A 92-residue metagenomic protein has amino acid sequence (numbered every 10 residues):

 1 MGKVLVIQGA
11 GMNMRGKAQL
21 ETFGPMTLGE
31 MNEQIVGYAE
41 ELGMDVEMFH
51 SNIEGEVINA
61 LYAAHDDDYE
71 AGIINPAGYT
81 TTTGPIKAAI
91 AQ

Functional and structural regions predicted by a protein language model:
M1-V4: Extreme N-terminal starter segment of soluble prokaryotic enzymes
M12: ATP/NTP phosphate-donor binding region
R15-E30: Glycine- and acidic-residue-enriched helix-capping/strand-helix junction motifs
M26-G29, E33, G55, G84: Generic alpha-helical secondary structure signal
M31-V46: A short, N-terminal amphipathic alpha-helix
L42-A91: Helix-adjacent hinge/juxtasegments
